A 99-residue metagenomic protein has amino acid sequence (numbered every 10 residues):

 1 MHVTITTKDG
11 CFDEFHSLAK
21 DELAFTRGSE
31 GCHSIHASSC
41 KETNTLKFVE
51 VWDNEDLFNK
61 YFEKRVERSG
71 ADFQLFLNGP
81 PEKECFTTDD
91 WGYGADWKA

Functional and structural regions predicted by a protein language model:
M1-T6: Active-site-flanking beta-strand signature of metal-NTP-handling nucleotidyl enzymes and homologous cyclase-like
G10-F15, F58: Short, conserved charged micro-motifs
A24-S34, V51-F86: An amphipathic, aromatic/His-enriched active-site/gating alpha helix that lines ligand/cofactor pockets
S38-C40: Short beta-strand micro-motifs enriched in acidic
T43-T45, C85: Short, charged, surface-exposed hinge/linker loops at domain edges that act as mobile lids or interdomain connectors
C85-A99: Acidic/histidine-enriched, glycine/proline-rich intrinsically disordered or flexible terminal extensions
